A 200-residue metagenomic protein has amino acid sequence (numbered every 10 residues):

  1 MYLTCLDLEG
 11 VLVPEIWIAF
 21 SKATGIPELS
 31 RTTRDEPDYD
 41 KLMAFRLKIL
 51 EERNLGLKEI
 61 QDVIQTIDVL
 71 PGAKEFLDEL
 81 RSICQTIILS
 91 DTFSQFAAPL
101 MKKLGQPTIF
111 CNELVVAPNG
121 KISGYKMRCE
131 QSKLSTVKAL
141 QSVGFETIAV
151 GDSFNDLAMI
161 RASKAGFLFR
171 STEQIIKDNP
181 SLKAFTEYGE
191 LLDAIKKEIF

Functional and structural regions predicted by a protein language model:
Y2-E113, A117-P118: Alpha-helical substrate-recognition element adjacent to the catalytic core
D78, K138, L157-A158: Alpha-helical segments flanking ligand/cofactor-binding loops in enzyme cores
S82-C84, L140-E146, I199: Glycine-rich phosphate-binding loop signature in dinucleotide/nucleotide-binding domains
T86-D91, F145-T186: Acidic, Mg2+-coordinating phosphoryl-transfer loop and its flanking beta/alpha structural elements, shared across
S94-A98, D156-L157, L192: Short, well-ordered alpha-helical microsegments
Q95-T147, D178: Substrate-recognition "cap/lid" segment bordering the active-site pocket of phosphatases
R128, L182-L191: Short acidic-hydrophobic, aromatic-tinged amphipathic segments that line or gate anion-handling sites
A194-F200: Short amphipathic alpha-helix with an adjacent loop that forms part of the alpha/beta core around
